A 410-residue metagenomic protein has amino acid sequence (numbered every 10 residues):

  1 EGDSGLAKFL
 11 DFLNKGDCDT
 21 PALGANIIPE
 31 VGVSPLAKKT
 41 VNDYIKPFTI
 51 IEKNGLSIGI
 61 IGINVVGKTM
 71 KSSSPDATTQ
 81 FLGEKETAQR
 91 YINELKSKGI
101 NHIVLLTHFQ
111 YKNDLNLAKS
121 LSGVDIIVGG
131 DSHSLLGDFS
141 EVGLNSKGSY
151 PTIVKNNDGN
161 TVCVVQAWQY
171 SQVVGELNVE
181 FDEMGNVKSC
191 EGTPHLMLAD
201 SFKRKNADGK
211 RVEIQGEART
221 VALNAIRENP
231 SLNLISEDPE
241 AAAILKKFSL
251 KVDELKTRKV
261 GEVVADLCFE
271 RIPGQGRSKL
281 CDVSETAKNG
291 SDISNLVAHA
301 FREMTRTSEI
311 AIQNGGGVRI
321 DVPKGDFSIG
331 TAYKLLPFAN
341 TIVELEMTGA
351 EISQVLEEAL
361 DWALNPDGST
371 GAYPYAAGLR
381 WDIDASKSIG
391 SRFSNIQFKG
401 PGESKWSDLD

Functional and structural regions predicted by a protein language model:
E1-L198, K288, I293-A300, W362-A363: Acidic, metal/ion-coordinating pockets
D17-N26, E30-F48, S140-C163, V173-E176 (+3 more regions): Feature captures C-terminal
K46, G83-E86, R90, H102 (+16 more regions): Generic recognition of stable, solvent-exposed alpha-helical segments in well-folded globular domains
S74-L82, T107, A167-Q169, D200-R204 (+10 more regions): Hydrophobic alpha-helical scaffolding
I103-L106, L245, L255-V264, S308-G315 (+1 more regions): Flexible, glycine/charged-enriched surface loops at secondary-structure junctions
D182, T193-A199, K205, Q215 (+6 more regions): A structural detector for beta-sheet-dominated domains
D208: Internal, well-ordered alpha/beta segment that forms a basic, Gly-enriched binding/recognition surface
K256-D282, A287: Metal- or metallocofactor-binding catalytic centers and their adjacent structured scaffolds across diverse enzyme
